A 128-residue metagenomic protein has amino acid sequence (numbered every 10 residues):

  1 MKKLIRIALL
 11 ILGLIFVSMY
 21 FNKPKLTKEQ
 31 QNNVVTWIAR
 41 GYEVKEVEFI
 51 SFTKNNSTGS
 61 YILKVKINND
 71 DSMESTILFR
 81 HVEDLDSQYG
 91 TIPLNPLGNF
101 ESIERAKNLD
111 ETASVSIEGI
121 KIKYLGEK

Functional and structural regions predicted by a protein language model:
M1-K2: N-terminal hydrophobic targeting signals that begin at the initiator methionine
I5-M19: Hydrophobic membrane-insertion alpha-helices, especially the h-region of bacterial N-terminal signal peptides
I15-D71: N-terminal export/targeting and maturation segments
M73-P96: A short, surface-exposed beta-strand/turn
L97-K128: C-terminal partner/receptor-binding element of secreted or periplasmic proteins
